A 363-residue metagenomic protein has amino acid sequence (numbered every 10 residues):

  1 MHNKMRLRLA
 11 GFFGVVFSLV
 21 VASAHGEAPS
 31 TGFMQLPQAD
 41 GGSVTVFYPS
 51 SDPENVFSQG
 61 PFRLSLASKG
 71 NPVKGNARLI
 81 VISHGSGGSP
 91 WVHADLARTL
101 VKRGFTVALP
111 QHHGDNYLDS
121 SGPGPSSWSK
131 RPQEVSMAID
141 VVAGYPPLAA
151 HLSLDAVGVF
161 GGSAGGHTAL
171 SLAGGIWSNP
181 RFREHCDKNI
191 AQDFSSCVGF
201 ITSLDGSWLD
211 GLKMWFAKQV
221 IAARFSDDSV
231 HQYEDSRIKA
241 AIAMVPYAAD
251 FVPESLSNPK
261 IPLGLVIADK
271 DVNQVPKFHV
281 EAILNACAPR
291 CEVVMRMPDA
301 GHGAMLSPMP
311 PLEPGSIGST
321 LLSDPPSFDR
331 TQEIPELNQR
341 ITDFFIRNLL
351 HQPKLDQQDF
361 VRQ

Functional and structural regions predicted by a protein language model:
H25-I80, V92, V293: Domain-level recognition of soluble alpha/beta enzyme cores, biased toward histidine phosphatases/phosphomutases
K69-A77, I82-D119, V272-K277: Short substrate-entry loop that stabilizes the transition state in hydrolases
G124-A150, S171, I176, R181-Q219 (+2 more regions): Alpha/beta-hydrolase active-site loop
G161-G165, A169: Gly/Ala-rich beta-loop-alpha elbow adjacent to hydrolase catalytic centers
A249-D250, K270-V275, H302-G303: Acidic catalytic loop of the alpha/beta-hydrolase fold
P259, L265-I267: Short beta-strand/loop motif that positions the catalytic acidic residue of the alpha/beta-hydrolase fold
I261, V275-N285: Short alpha-helix in the alpha/beta-hydrolase fold that links the catalytic acid
C287-P314: Catalytic histidine neighborhood in serine/cysteine hydrolases with alpha/beta-hydrolase-type architecture
